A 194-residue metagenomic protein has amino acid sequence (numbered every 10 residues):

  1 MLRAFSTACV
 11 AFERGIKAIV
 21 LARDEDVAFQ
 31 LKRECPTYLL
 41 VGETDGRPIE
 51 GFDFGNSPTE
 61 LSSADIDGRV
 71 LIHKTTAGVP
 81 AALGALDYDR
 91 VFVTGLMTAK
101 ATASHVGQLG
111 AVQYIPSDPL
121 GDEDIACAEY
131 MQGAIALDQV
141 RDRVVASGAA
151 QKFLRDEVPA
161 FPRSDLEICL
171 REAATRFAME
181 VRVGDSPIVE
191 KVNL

Functional and structural regions predicted by a protein language model:
M1-V10: Short acidic, Gly/Ser-rich segments with clustered Asp/Glu that frequently serve as metal-coordination loops in enzyme
V20-I66: Class I S-adenosyl-L-methionine
C35, D53-V70, T76, A85-R90 (+2 more regions): Long, charged alpha-helical interface segments
L40, L71, V112-P116: Short hydrophobic beta-strand segments
T75-T76, G95, Y114-D118: Short, structured patches in soluble enzyme cores that scaffold and shape functional sites
L96, H105: Double-stranded RNA-binding/processing signature
A111, P116-C127: Phosphate/ribose-phosphate-bearing ligand recognition and processing surfaces, centered on ADP-ribose/NAD(+/P+) systems
